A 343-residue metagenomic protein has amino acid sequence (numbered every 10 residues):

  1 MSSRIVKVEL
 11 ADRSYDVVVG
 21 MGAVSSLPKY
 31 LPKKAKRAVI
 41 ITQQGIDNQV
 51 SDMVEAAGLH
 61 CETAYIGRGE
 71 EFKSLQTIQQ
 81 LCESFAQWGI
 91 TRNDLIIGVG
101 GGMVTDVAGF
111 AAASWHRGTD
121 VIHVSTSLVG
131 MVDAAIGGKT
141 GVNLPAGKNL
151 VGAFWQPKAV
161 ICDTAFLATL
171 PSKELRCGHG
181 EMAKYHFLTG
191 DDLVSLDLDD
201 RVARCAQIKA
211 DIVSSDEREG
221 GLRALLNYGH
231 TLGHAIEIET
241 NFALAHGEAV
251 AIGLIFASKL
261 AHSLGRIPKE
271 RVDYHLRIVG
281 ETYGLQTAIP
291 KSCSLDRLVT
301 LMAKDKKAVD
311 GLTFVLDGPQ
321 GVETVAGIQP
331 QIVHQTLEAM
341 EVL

Functional and structural regions predicted by a protein language model:
M1-L95: ATP/NTP phosphate-donor binding region
S2-R4, S14, G180-M182, R266-L343: C-terminal charged capping/lid subdomain of soluble metabolic enzymes
E9, D16-V18, V24, F110-L196: A glycine/threonine-rich phosphate-anchoring loop and its flanking beta-alpha core in nucleotide/phosphate-binding
V39, E62-A64, I97, I122-V124 (+1 more regions): Hydrophobic/aromatic beta-strand patches that form the interior of the parallel beta-sheet core in alpha/beta enzyme
C82-I97, A108-H123: Non-catalytic interfacial helical region
M103-F110, M131-V132, A235: Short glycine/serine/threonine-rich phosphate/pyrophosphate-binding segments that cradle anionic phosphate groups
S195-D296: Active-site segments that bind and position negatively charged phosphate/pyrophosphate groups
